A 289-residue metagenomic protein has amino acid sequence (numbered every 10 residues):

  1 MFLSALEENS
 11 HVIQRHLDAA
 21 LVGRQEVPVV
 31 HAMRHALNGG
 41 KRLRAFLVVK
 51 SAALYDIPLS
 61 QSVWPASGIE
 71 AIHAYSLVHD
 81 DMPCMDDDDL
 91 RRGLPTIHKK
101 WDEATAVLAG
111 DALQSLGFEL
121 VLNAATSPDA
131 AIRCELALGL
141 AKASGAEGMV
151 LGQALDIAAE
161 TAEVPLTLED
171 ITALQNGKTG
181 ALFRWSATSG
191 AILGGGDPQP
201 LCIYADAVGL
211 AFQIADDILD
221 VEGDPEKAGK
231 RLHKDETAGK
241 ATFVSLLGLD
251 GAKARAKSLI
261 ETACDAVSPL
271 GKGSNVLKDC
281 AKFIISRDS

Functional and structural regions predicted by a protein language model:
M1-L21: N-terminal amphipathic/basic leader segments beginning at the initiator methionine
D18, V22-V267, K272-I285: Mg2+-dependent prenyl diphosphate-binding active-site environment of isoprenoid biosynthetic enzymes
